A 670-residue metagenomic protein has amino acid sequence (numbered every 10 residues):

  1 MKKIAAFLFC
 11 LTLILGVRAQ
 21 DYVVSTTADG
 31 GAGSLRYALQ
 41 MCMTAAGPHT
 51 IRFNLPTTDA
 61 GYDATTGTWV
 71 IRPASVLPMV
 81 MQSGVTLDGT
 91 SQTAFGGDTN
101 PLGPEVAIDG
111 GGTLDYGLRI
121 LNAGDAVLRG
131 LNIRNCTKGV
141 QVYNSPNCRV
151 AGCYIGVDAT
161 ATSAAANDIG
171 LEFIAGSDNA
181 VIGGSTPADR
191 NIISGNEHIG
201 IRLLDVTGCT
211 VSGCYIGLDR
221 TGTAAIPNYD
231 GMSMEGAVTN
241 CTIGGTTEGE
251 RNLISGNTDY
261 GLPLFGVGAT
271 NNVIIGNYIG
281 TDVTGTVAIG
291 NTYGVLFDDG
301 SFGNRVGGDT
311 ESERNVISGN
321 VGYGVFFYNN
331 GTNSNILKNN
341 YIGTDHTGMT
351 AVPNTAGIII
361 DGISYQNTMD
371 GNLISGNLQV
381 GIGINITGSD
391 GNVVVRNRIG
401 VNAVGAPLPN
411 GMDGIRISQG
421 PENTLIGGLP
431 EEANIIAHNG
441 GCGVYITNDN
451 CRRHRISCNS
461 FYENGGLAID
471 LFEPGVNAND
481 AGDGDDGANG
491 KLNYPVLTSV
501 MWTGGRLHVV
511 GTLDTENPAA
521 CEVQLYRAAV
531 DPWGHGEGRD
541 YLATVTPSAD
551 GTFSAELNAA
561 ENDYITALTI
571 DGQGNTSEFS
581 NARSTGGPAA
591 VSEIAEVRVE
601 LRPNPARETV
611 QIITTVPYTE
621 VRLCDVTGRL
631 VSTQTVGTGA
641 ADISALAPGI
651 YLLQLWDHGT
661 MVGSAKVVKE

Functional and structural regions predicted by a protein language model:
M1-Q20: Bacterial Sec-dependent N-terminal signal peptides
Q20, N581-R598: Low-complexity, Pro/Thr/Ser/Gly/Ala-rich linker/spacer regions in secreted, extracellular modular proteins
Q20-D168, P187-G195, L218-P227, T246-G256 (+9 more regions): N-terminal, post-signal-peptide segments of secreted/periplasmic proteins
L87, A126-L128, C148-A151, I155 (+19 more regions): All-beta strand scaffolds that present successive hydrophobic residues in beta-strands
T113-N122, C136-C148, A166-A180, N196-C209 (+9 more regions): Repeated polar recognition positions within modular binding domains
A123, V267, N330, D449 (+4 more regions): Hydrophobic loop/turn residues within beta-sheet-rich immunoglobulin-like superfamily modules
Q573-G587, V662-V668: Edge beta-strands of extracellular beta-sandwich domains
E593-E670: C-terminal outer-membrane/trafficking sorting elements
